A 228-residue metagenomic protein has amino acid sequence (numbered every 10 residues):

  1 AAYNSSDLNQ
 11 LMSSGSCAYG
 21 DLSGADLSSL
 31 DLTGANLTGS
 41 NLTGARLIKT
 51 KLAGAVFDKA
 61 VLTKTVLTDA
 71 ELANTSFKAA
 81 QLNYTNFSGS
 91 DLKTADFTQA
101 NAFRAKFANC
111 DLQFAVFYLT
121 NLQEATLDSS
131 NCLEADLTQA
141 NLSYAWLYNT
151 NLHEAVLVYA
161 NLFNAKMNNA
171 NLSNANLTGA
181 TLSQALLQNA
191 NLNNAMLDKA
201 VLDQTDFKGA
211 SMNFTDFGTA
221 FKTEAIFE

Functional and structural regions predicted by a protein language model:
Y3-E228: Tandem repeat scaffolds
